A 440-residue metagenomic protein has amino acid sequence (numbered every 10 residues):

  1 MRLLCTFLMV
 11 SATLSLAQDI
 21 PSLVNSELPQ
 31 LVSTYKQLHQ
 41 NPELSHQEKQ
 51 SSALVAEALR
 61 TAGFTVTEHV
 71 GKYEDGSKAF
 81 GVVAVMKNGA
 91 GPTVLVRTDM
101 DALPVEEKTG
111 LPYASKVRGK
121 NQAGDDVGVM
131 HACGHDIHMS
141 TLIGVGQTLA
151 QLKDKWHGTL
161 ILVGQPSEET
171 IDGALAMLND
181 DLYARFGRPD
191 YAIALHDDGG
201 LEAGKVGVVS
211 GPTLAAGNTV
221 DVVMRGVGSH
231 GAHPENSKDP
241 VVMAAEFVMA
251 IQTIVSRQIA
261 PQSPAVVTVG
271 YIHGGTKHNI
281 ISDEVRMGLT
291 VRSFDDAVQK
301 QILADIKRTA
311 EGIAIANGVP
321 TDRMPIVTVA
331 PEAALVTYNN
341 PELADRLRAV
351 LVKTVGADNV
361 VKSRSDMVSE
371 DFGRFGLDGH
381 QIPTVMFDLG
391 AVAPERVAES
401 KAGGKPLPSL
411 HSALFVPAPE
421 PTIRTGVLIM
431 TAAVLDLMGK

Functional and structural regions predicted by a protein language model:
M1-M9: Sec-dependent signal peptide recognition, specifically the positively charged N-region followed immediately by
V10-L14: N-terminal signal peptide c-region/cleavage motif recognized by signal peptidases
Q18-H131, S140-G144, T148-H157: Acidic/His- and Gly-rich active-site-bordering loop/insert found across diverse amide/peptide-bond hydrolases
N25-V32, P42-A53, A132, D136-S140 (+5 more regions): Soluble non-cytosolic domains of exported or imported proteins
L38, L59, A84, V96 (+9 more regions): Divalent metal-coordination and catalytic microenvironments
G81, R118-M130, D136-I137, T148 (+2 more regions): Histidine/acidic-residue-rich, glycine-tolerant segments that coordinate divalent metal ions
V242-K440: Metal-dependent amide/peptide-bond hydrolase catalytic core, centered on the "pita-bread" metallohydrolase fold
